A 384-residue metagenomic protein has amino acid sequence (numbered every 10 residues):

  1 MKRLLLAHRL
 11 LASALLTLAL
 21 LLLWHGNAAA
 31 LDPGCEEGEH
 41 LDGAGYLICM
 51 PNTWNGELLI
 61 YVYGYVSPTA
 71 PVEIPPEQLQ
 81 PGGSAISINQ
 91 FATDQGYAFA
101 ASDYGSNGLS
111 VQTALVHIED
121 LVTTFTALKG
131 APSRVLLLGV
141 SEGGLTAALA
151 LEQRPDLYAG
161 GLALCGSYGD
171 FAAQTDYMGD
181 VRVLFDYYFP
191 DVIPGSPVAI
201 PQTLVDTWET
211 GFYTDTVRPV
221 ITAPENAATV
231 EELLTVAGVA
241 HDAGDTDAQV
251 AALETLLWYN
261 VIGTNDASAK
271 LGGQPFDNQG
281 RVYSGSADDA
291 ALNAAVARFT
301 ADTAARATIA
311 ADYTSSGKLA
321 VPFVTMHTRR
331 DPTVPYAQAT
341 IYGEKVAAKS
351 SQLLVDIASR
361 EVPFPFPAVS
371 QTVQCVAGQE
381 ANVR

Functional and structural regions predicted by a protein language model:
L31-W54, A291-F299: N-terminal cap/lid segment of alpha/beta-hydrolase-fold proteins
G56-V66: Short beta-strand element of the alpha/beta-hydrolase
G108-K129: Alpha/beta-hydrolase active-site loop
S133-F189: Primarily recognizes the serine-hydrolase "nucleophile elbow" in alpha/beta-hydrolase and SGNH/GDSL folds
S167-S316: Accessory cap/linker subdomain of secreted extracellular hydrolases
T325-H327: Short beta-strand/loop motif that positions the catalytic acidic residue of the alpha/beta-hydrolase fold
T333-Q338: Conserved alpha/beta-hydrolase "acid-adjacent" motif
L354-G378: Histidine-bearing beta->alpha loop at or near hydrolase active sites
